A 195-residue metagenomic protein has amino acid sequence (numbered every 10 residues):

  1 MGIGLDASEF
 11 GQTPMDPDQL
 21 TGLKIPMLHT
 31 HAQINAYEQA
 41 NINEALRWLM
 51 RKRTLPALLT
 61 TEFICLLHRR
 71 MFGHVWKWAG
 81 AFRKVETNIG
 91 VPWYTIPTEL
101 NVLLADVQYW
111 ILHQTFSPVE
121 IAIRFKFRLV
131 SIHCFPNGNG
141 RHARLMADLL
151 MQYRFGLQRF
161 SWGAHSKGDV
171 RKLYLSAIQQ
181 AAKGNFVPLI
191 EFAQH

Functional and structural regions predicted by a protein language model:
M1-H195: FIC/Doc superfamily catalytic core
